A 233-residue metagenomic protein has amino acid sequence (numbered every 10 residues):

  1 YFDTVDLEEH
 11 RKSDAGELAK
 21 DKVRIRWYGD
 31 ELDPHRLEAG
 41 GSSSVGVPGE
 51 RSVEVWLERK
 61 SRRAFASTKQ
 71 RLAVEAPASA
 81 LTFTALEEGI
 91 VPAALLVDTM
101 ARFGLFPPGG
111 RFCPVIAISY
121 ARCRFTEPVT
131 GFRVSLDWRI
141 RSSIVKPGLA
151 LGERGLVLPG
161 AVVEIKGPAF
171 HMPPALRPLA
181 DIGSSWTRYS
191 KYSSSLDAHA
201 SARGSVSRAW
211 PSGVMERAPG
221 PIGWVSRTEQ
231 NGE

Functional and structural regions predicted by a protein language model:
Y1-E233: Phosphate-end processing signature that detects enzymes handling 5′-triphosphorylated RNA and polyphosphate
